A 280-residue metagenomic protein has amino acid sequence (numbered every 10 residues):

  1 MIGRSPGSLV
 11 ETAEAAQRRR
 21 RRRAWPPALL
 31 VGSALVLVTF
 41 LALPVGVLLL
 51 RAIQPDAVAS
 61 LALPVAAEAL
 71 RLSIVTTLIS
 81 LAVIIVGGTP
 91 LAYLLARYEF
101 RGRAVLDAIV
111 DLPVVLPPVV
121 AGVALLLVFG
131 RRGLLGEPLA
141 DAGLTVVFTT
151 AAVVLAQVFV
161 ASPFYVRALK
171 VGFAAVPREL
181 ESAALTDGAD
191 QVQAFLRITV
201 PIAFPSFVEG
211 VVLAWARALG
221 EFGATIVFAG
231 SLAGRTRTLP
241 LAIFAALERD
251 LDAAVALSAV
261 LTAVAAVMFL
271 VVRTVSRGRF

Functional and structural regions predicted by a protein language model:
M1-A24: Short, Lys/Arg-rich, polar N-terminal cytosolic tail immediately upstream of the first transmembrane signal-anchor
R21-P55, P64-A174, I198, I202-G223 (+2 more regions): Membrane-water interface segments at the C-terminal ends of transmembrane alpha-helices in multi-pass inner-membrane
R101, E179, A189-Q191: Short coil/turn motifs that cap or connect alpha-helices
A184: The alpha-helix within a helix-turn-helix
D187-A189, P201: Glycine/proline-centered hinge or cleavage motifs at structural transition points of membrane proteins
L213, V227-S231: Short, glycine/charged-rich beta-strand-loop motifs at protein surfaces that mediate ligand recognition and catalysis
L232-A246: Short hydrophobic, aromatic-rich alpha-helical segments embedded in or entering the lipid bilayer of multi-pass
